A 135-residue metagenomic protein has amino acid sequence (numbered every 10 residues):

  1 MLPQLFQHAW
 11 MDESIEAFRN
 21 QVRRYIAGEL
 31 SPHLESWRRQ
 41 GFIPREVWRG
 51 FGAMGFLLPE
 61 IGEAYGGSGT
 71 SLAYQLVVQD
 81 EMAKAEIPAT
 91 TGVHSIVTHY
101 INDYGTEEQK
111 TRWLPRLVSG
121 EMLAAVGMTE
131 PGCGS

Functional and structural regions predicted by a protein language model:
M1-S14: Intrinsic disorder at enzyme termini
E16, R24, E29-S135: Glycine-rich flavin
